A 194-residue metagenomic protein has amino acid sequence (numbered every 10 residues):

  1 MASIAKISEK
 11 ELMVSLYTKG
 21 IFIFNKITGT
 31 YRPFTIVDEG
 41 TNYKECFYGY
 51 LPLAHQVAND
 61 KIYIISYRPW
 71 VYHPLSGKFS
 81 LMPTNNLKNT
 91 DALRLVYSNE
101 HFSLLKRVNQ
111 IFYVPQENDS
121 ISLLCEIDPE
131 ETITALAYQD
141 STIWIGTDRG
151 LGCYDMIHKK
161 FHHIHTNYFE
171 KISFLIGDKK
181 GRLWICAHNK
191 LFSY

Functional and structural regions predicted by a protein language model:
M1-Y194: Carboxylate-rich, polar loop motifs that coordinate divalent cations or form catalytic acidic clusters
